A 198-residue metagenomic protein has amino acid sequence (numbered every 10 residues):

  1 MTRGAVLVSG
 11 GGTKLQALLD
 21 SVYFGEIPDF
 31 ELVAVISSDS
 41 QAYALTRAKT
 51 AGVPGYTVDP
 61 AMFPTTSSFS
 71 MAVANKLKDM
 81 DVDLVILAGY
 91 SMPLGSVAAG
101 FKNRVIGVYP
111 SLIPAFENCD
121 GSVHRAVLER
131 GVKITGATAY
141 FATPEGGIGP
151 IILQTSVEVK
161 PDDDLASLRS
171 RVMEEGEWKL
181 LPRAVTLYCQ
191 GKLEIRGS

Functional and structural regions predicted by a protein language model:
M1-Y43: N-terminal Rossmann-like dinucleotide-binding module
R3, E31-A34, P54, R104 (+2 more regions): Proline-centered loop/turn at the N-terminus of a beta-strand
Q16-D20, T46, M71-K78, P182 (+1 more regions): Amphipathic, non-transmembrane alpha-helical secondary structure
D20-F24, T50, E129: Short, well-ordered alpha-helices that flank and scaffold nucleotide-derived cofactor binding pockets
P28-S68: Short, surface-exposed acidic-centric catalytic microdomains
A61-L87, M92: Short phosphate-binding loop-to-helix
L84, A88-G197: Donor/substrate-binding cores of folate-linked one-carbon enzymes
